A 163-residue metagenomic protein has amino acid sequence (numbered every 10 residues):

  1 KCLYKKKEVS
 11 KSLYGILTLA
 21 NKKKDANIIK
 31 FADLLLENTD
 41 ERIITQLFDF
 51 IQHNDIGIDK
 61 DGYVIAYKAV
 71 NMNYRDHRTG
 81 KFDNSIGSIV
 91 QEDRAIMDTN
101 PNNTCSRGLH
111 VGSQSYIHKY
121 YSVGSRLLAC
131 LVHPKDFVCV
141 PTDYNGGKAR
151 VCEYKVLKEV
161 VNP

Functional and structural regions predicted by a protein language model:
K5-T104: ADP-ribose/NAD+-binding catalytic cleft of ART/PARP-like enzymes
D93-N162: ADP-ribosyltransferase catalytic core
